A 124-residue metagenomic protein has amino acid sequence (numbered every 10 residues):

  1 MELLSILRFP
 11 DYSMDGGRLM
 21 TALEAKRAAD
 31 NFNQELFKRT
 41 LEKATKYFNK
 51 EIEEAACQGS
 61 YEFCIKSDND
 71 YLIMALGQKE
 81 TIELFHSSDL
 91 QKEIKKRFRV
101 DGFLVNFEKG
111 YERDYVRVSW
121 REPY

Functional and structural regions predicted by a protein language model:
M1-I82: An N-terminal amphipathic alpha-helical segment
E2, Y12, M20, D89-Q91 (+2 more regions): A general, composition-driven signal for non-globular sequence regions
T45, L84-I94: Well-ordered, non-membrane alpha-helical segments in soluble/globular domains
K50, Q91-K96, V100: A short, charged, amphipathic alpha-helix used as a generic interaction element across diverse proteins
C64-K66, K95, F103: A generic structural signal for ordered secondary structure
E80-S88, K109-Y111: Short, charged/polar micro-motifs that form catalytic or ligand-binding hotspots
R97-Y124: C-terminal edge-of-domain segments
